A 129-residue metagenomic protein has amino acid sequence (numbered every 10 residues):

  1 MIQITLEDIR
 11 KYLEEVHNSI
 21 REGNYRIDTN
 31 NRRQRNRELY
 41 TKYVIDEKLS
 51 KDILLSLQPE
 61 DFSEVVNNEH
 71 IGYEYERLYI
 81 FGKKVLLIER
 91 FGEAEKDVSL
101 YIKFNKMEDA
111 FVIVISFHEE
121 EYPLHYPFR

Functional and structural regions predicted by a protein language model:
M1-F81: Compact soluble domain cores
P59-F111: Functional cores of ribonucleases/endoribonucleases
F104-R129: A short, surface-exposed interaction/processing loop segment used at functional sites
